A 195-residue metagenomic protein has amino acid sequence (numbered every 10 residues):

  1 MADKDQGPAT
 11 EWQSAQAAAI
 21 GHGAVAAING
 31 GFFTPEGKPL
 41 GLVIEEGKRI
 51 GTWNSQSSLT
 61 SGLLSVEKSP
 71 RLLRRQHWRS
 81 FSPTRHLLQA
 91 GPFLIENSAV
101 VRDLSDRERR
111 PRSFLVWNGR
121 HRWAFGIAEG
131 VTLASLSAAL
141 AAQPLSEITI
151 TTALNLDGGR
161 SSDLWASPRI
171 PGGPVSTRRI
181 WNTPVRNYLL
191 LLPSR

Functional and structural regions predicted by a protein language model:
M1-R195: Gly/Ser/Thr/Pro-rich low-complexity, intrinsically disordered segments
